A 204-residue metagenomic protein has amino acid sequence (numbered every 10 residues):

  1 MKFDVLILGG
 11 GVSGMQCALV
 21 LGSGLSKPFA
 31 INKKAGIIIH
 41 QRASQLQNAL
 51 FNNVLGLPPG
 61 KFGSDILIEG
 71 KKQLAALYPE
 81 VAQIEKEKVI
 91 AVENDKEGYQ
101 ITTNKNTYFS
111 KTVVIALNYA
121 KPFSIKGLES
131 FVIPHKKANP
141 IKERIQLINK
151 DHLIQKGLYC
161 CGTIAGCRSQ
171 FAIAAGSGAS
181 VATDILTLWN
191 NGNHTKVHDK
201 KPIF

Functional and structural regions predicted by a protein language model:
M1-D4, I66-I68, Q73, H135-N139 (+1 more regions): Extreme N-terminal leader/targeting segments of oxidoreductases
F3, I7, V12-I68: Beta1-alpha1 glycine-rich phosphate/pyrophosphate-binding loop at the start of Rossmann-like nucleotide-binding domains
L6-L8, T107-K121, L158: Short hydrophobic core segments
L25, C161-P202: A conserved FAD-binding loop/helix module that cradles the flavin
A49-T107: N-terminal Rossmann-like dinucleotide/flavin-binding domain of flavoprotein oxidoreductases that bind FAD/FMN
K111-E143: Glycine-rich beta-alpha-beta "Rossmann" dinucleotide-binding loop(s) and their flanking helix/strand
S130, K136-Y159, G166: FAD-binding beta-loop-beta segment adjacent to the flavin cofactor pocket
